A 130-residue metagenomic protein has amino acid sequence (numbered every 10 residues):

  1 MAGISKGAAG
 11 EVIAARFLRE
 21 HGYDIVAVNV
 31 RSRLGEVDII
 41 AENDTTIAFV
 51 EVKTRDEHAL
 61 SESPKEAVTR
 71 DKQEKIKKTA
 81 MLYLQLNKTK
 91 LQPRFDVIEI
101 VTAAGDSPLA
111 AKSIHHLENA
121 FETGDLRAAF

Functional and structural regions predicted by a protein language model:
M1-V30: Acidic-basic catalytic patches of nuclease active cores, encompassing PD-(D/E)XK and other metal-cofactor nuclease
D24, V28-N29, A48, H115-A120: Secondary-structure boundary/capping motif
S32-G35: Short acidic/glycine-enriched loop/turn segments that link adjacent beta-strands
D38-A41, E99-V101: Conserved protein-kinase catalytic-loop segment immediately C-terminal to the catalytic Asp of the HRD motif
I39-A59, I76: Conserved catalytic cores of phosphodiester-cleaving nucleases, focusing on short active-site segments
R55-Q85: Mg2+/Mn2+-dependent nuclease catalytic core
L86-F130: Domain-level recognition of nuclease-like catalytic cores that cleave nucleotide substrates
